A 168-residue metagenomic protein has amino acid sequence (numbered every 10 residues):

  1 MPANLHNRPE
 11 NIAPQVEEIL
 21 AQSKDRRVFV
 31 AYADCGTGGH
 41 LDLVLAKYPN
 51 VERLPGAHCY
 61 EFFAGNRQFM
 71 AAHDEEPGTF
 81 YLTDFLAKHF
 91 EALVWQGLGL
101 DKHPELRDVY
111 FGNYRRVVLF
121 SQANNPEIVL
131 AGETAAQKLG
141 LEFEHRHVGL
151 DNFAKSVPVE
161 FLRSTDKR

Functional and structural regions predicted by a protein language model:
M1-I12, H145-G149: A short beta-strand-loop structural module common to alpha/beta enzyme folds
L5-N7, A31-L41, H58-F63, L86-K88 (+2 more regions): Gly/Ser/Thr-rich loops at beta-strand to alpha-helix junctions that form or flank small-molecule/cofactor-binding
R8-Q22: Glycine-rich, highly charged phosphate/nucleotide-binding loops
Q22-R26, K47-L54, T134-G149: Structural alpha-beta junctions
S23-L41, Y81-G99, R168: Extended, charge-rich low-complexity interaction segments
G39-L93: Long, charge-dense
H73-I128: A conserved mid-domain beta-alpha-beta active-site/ligand-binding segment of alpha/beta enzyme cores
L106-R168: Extended, basic/helix-rich recognition subdomains
